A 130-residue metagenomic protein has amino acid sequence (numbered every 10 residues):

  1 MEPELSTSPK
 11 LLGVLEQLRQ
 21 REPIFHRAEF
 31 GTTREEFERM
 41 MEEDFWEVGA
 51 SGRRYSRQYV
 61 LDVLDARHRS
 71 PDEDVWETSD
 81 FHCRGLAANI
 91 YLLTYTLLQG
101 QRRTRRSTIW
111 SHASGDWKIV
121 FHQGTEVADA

Functional and structural regions predicted by a protein language model:
M1-A130: A beta-strand edge to alpha-helix "cap/lid" segment located at domain peripheries
